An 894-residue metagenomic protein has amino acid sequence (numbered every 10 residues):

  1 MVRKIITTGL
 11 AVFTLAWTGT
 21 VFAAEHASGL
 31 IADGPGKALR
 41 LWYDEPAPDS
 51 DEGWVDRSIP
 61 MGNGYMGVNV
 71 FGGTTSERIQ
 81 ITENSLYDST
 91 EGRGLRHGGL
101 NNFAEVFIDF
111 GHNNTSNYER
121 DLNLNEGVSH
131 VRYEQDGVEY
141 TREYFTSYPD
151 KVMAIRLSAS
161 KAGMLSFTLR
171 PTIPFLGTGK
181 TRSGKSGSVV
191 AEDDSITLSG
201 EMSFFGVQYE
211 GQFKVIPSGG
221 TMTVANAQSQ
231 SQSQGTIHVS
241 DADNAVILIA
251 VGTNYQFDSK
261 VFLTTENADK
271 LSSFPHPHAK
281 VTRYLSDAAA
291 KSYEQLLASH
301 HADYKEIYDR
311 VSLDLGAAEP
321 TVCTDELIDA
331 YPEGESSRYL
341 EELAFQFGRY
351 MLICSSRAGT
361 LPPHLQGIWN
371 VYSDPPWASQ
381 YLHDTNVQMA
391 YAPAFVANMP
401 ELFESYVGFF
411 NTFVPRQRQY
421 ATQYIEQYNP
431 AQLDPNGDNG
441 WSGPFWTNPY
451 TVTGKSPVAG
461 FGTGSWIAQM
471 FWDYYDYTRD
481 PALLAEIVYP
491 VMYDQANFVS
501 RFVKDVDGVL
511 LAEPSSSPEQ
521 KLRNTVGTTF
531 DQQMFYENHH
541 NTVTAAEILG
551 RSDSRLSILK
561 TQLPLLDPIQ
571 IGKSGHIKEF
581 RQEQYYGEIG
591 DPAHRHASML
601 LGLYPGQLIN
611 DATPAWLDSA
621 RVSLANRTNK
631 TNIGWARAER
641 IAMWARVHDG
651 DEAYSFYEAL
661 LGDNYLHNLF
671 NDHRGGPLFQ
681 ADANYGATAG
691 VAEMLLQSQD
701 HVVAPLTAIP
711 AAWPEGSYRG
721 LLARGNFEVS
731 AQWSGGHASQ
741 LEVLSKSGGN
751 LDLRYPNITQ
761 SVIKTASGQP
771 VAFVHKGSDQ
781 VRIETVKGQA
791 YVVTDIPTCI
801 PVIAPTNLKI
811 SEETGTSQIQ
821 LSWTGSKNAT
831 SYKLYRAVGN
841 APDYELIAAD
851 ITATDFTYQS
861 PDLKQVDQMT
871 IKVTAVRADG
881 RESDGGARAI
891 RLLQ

Functional and structural regions predicted by a protein language model:
A24-S456, D473-Y475, Y493-N497, L510 (+8 more regions): Aromatic-residue-lined binding/catalytic grooves and analogous aromatic/hydrophobic interfacial grooves in multimeric
D473-T478, L483, Q495-D505, R555-I589 (+2 more regions): Non-catalytic carbohydrate-binding regions of carbohydrate-active enzymes
D494-A545: Acidic/histidine-rich catalytic neighborhood
V743, L753-Y755, L821-G825: Aromatic/hydrophobic beta-strand junction motif of beta-rich domains
F773-H775, I847-A853: Short beta-strand segments within Ig-like beta-sandwich modules, predominantly Fibronectin type-III
I800-N828, Q865, G880-Q894: Pro/Thr/Ser/Gly-rich low-complexity, intrinsically disordered linker/stalk tracts
A829-L846: Extracellular low-complexity, O-glycosylation-prone stalks/linkers
Y858-E882: Beta-strand-rich modules
